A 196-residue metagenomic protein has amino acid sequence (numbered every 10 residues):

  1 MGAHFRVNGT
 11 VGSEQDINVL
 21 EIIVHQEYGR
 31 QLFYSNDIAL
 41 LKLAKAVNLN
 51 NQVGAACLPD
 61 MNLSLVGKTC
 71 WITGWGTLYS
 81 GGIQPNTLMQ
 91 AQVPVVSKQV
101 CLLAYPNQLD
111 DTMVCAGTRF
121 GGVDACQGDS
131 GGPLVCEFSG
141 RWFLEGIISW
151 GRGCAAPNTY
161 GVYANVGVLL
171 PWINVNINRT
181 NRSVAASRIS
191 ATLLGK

Functional and structural regions predicted by a protein language model:
M1-Y28, A91-Q92, K98-C101: Conserved H-D interstitial segment of serine endopeptidase catalytic domains
G2, K42, T73: Short beta-strand segments
G12-I17, N36-I38, N51-V53, G67 (+3 more regions): Short edge beta-strand segments in beta-sheet-rich domains
E21, D60-M61, S149-R152: Short, solvent-exposed aromatic-acidic interface loops
I23-G29, A46-P85: Active-site substrate-binding loop(s) of clan PA
L32-Y34: A conserved glycine-rich beta-strand in the N-terminal activation segment of trypsin-fold
A39-K45: Conserved beta strand-loop-helix elements of the APE1-like EEP
K68-K196: Extracellular trypsin-like serine protease catalytic domains
